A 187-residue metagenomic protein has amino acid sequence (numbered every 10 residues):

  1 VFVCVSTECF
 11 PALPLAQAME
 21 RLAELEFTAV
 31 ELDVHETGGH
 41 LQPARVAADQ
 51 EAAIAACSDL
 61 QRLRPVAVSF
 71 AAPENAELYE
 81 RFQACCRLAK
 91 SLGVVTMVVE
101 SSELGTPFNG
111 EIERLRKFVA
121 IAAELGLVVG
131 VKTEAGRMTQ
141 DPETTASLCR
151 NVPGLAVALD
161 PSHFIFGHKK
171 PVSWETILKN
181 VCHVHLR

Functional and structural regions predicted by a protein language model:
V1-V95, A123: N-terminal pre-domain/capping segments
V5-T7, L32, V99, V131 (+2 more regions): Conserved beta-strand positions
L15, G38-H40, T139, G167-K170: Active-site-proximal flexible loops/turns
Q17, A56-R64, P73-L159, I165-F166: Active-site acidic/histidine proton-transfer and metal-coordination neighborhood in alpha/beta enzyme cores
R21-L22, A47, S147-L148, W174-T176: Glycine-rich, phosphate-binding/catalytic loops in enzymes
F27, P65, L155, L178-V181: Core-facing hydrophobic residues within beta-strands of well-ordered domains
D33, A71, E100, N180 (+1 more regions): Conserved residues at the C-terminal ends of beta-strands
K170, W174-R187: Aromatic-lined glycan-binding groove of carbohydrate-active enzymes
